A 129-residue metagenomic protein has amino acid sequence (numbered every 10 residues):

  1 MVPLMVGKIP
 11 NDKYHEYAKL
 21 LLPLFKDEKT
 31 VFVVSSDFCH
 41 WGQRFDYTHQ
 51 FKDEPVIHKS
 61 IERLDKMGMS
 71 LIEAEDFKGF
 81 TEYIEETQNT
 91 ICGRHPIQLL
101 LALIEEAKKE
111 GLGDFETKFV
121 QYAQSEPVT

Functional and structural regions predicted by a protein language model:
M1-T30, W41-T129: Flexible, D/E/H-enriched segments
F32-V34: Residue-level marker for buried hydrophobic side chains located in beta-strands that build the well-ordered beta-sheet
F38: Active-site metal-binding loops of divalent metal-dependent hydrolases
